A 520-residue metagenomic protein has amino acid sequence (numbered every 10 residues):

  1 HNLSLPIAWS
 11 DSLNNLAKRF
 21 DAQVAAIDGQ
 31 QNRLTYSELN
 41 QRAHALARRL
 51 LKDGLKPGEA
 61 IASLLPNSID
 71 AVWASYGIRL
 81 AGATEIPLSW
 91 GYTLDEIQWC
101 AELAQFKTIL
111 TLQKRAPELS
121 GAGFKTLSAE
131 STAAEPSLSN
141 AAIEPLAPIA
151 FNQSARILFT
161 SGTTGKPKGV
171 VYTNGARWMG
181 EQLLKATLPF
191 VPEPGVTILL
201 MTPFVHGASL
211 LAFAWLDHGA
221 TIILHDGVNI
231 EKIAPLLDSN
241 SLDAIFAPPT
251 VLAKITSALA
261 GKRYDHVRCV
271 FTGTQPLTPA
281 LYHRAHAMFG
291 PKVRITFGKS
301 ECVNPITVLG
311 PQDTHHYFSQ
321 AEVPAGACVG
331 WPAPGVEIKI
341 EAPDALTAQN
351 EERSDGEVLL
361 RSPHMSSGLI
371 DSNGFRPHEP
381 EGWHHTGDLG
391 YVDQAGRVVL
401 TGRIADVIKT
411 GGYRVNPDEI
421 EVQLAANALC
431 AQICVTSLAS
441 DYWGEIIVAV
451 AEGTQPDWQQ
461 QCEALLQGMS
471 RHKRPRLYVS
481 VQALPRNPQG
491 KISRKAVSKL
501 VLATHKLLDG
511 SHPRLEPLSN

Functional and structural regions predicted by a protein language model:
A22, A141-F159, K166, V191-T197: Conserved pre-ATP/AMP-binding loop-to-beta segment of ANL
R33-S37, A155-Q182: Conserved AMP-binding A3 loop
N40-L46, F151, V170-V191, M201 (+1 more regions): Conserved structural elements of the adenylate-forming
A71, Y92, I245, S362 (+5 more regions): AMP-binding/adenylate-forming catalytic core of the ANL superfamily
W178-T197, V205-D243, A258: Conserved AMP-binding/adenylation subdomain of ANL enzymes
D243-F246, S257-P324, E337: Gly/Ser/Thr-rich phosphate-binding loop
Y317, C328-G335, P343-P380, Y413-V415: Conserved ATP/PPi-binding loop(s) of AMP-dependent carboxylate-activating enzymes
M469-I492, G510-S519: AMP-binding/adenylate-forming catalytic domain of the ANL superfamily
